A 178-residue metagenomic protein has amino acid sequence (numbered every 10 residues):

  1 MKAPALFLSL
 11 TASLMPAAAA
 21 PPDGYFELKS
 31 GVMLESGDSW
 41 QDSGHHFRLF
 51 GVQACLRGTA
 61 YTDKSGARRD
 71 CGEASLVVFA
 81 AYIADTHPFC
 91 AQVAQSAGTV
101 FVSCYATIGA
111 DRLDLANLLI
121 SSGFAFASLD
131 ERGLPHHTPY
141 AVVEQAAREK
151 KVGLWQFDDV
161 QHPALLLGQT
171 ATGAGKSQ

Functional and structural regions predicted by a protein language model:
A5-S13: Bacterial N-terminal signal peptides
A18-Q178: Small beta-barrel nucleic-acid-binding modules, primarily SNase/OB-fold domains and secondarily Tudor-like barrels
